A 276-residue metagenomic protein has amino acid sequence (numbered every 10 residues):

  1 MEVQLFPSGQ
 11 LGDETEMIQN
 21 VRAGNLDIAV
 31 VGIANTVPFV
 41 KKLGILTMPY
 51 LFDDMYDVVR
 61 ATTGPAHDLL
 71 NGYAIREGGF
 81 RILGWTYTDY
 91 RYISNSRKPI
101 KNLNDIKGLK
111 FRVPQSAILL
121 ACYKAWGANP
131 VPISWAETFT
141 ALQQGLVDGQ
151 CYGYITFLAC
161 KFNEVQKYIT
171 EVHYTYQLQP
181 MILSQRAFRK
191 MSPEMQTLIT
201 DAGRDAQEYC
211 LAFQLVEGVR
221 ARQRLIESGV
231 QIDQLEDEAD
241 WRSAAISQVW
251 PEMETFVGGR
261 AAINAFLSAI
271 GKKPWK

Functional and structural regions predicted by a protein language model:
M1-D57, P65-A66, G72-K276: N-terminal secretory/targeting leader peptides
